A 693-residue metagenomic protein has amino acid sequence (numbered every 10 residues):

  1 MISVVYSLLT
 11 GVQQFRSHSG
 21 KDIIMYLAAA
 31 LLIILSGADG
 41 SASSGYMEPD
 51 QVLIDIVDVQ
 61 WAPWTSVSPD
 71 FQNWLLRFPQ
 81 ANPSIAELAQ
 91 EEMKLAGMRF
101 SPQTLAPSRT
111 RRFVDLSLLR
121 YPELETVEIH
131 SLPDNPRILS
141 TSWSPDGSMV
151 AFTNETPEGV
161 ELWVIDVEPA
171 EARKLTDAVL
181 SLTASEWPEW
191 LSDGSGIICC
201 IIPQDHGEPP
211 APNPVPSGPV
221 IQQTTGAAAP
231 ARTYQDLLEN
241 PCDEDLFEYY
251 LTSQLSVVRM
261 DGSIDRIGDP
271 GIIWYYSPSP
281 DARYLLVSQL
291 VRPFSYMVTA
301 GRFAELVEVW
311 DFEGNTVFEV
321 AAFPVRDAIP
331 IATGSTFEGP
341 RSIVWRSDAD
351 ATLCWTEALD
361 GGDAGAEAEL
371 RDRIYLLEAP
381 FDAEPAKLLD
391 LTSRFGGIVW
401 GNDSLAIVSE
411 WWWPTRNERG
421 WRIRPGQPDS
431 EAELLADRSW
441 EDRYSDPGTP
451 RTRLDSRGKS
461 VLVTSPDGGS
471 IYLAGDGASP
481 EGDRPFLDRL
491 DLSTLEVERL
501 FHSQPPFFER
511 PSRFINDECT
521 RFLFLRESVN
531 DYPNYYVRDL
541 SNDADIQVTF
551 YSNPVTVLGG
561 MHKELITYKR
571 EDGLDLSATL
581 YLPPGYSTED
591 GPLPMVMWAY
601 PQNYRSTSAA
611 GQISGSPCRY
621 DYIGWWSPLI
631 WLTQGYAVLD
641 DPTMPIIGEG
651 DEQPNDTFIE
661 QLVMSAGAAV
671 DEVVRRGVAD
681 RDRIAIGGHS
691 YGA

Functional and structural regions predicted by a protein language model:
M1-K21: N-terminal secretory signal peptides that target proteins for export/translocation
T10, D22-I23, D134, I165 (+2 more regions): Generic alpha-helix initiation/capping and coil-helix boundary signal
K21-D22, D39: Intrinsically disordered, low-complexity polyampholyte segments enriched for Lys and acidic residues
Y26-I34: Bacterial N-terminal signal peptides
L35, G40-A544, F550-M561, D575 (+1 more regions): Beta-propeller folds
R283, V291-F294, D348, A368 (+4 more regions): Serine-hydrolase catalytic core recognition
